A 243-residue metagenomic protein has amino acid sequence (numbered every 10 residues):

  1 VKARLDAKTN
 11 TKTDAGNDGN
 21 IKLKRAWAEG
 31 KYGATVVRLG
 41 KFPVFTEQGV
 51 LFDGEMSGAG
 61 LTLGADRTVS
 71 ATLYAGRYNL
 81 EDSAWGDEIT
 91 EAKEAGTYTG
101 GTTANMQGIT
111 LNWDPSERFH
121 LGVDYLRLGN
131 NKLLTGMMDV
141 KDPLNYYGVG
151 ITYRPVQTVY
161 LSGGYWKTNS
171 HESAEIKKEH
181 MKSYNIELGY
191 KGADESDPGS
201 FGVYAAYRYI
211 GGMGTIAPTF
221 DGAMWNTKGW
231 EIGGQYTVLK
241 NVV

Functional and structural regions predicted by a protein language model:
V1-E88, A92, G101-Y125, T152 (+1 more regions): Outer membrane beta-barrel
A15-D18, G33, R118-F119, L134-V243: Outer-membrane beta-barrel pore domains
T99-T103, R127, D139-Y146: Short, contiguous, pocket-lining structural segments that sit at or immediately flank catalytic/ligand-binding sites
D124-L128, L133-T135: A conserved mid-domain beta-alpha-beta active-site/ligand-binding segment of alpha/beta enzyme cores
